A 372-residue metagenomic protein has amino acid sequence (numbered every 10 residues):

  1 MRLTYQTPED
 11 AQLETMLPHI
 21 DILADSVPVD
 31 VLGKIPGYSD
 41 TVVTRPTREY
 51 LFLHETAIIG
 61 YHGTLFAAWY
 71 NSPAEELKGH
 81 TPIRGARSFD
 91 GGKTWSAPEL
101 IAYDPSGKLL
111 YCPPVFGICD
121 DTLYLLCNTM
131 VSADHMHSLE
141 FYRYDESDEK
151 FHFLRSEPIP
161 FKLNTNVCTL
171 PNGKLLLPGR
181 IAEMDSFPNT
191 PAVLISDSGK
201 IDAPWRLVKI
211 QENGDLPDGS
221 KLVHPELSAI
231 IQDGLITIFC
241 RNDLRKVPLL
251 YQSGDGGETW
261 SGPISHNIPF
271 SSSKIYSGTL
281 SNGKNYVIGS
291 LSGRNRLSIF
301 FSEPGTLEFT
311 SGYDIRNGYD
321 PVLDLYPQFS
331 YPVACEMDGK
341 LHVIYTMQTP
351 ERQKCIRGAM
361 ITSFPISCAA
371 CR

Functional and structural regions predicted by a protein language model:
M1-R372: Asp-box/BNR beta-propeller blade signature and adjacent active/binding-site loops in extracellular glycan-interacting
